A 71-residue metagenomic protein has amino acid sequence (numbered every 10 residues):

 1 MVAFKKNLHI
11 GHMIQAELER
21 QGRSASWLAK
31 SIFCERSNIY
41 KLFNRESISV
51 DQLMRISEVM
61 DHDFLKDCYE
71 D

Functional and structural regions predicted by a protein language model:
M1-R23: A short, Lys/Arg-rich alpha-helix, primarily the initiator
R23, I48-D51: Residue-level signal for the short linker/turn that defines the boundary of a DNA-recognition helix
W27-A29: Short alpha-helical "recognition helix" segments of helix-turn-helix
F33-I48: Recognition helix of helix-turn-helix/homeodomain-like DNA-binding domains that insert into the DNA major groove
D51-D67: DNA major-groove recognition helix of helix-turn-helix/homeodomain DNA-binding modules
